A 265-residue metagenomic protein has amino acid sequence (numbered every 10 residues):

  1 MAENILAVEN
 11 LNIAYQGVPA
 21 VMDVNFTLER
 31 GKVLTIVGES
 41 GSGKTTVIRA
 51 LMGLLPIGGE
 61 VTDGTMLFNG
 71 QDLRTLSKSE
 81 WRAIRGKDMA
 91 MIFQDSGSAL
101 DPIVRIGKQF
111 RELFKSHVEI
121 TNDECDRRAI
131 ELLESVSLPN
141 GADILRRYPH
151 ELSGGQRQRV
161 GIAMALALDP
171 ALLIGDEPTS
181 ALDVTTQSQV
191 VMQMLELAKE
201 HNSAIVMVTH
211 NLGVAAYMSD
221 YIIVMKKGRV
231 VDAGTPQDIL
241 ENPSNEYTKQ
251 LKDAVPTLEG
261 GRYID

Functional and structural regions predicted by a protein language model:
V37-E39: The feature captures the beta-strand-to-loop junction immediately N-terminal to the Walker
E60-D72: Conserved ABC transporter NBD signature motif
R147-L152, Q156: Conserved ABC ATPase signature
A167-A171: A short, proline-enriched helix->beta-strand linker immediately N-terminal to the Walker B motif in ABC-type P-loop
A215-Y217: A short, surface-exposed alpha-helical micro-motif characterized by mixed small hydrophobic and charged/polar residues
A233-G234, N242: ABC ATPase "signature
